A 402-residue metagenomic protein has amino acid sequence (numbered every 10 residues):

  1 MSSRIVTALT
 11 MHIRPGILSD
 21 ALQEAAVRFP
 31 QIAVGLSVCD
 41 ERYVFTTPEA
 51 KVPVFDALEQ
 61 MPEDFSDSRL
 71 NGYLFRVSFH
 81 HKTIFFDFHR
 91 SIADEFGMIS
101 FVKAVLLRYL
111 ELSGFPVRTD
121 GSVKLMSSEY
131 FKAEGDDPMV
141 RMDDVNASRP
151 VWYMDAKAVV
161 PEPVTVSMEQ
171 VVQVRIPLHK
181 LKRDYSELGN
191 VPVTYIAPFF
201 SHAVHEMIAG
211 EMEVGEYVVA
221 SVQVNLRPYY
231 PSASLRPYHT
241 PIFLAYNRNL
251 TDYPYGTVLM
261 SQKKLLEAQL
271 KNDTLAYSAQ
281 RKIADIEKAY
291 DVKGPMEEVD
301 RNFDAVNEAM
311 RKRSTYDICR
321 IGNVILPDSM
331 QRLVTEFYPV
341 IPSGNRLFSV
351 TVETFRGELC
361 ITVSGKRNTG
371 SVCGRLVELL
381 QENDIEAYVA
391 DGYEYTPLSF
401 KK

Functional and structural regions predicted by a protein language model:
M1-R42, E49-R76, E206-K402: Acyl-thioester-dependent acyl-group transfer interface
T10-A26, D87-K103, V171-E213, I361-V363 (+1 more regions): Acyl activation and transfer enzymes in specialized metabolism, enriched for ANL adenylate-forming modules
P30-C39, G114-M139, D184-F199, N302-I318: Short, charge-rich amphipathic segments
V44-F45, F75, Y109, S201: Tryptophan-centered motif/residue detector
V44-T46, L125-M126: Conserved catalytic core of two-metal-ion nucleotidyltransferases
R69-F115, K124-E134, E353-V372: Histidine-centered acyl-transfer/condensation active-site motif and its immediate structural neighborhood
I92, F96-S100, A104-D184, L380-K402: Non-catalytic, low-complexity flexible loops and terminal extensions
V105, Y109-S113, V204, L266 (+1 more regions): Short, well-ordered alpha-helical segments in soluble proteins
